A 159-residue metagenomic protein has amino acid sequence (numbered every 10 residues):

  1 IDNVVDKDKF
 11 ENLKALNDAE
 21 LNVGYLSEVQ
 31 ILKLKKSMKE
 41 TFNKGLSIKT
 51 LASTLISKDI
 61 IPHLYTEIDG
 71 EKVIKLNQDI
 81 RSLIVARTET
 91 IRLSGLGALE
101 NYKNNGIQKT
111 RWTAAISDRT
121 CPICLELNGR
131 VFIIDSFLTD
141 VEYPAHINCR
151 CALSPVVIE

Functional and structural regions predicted by a protein language model:
I1-A145, S154-E159: Domain-core detector
